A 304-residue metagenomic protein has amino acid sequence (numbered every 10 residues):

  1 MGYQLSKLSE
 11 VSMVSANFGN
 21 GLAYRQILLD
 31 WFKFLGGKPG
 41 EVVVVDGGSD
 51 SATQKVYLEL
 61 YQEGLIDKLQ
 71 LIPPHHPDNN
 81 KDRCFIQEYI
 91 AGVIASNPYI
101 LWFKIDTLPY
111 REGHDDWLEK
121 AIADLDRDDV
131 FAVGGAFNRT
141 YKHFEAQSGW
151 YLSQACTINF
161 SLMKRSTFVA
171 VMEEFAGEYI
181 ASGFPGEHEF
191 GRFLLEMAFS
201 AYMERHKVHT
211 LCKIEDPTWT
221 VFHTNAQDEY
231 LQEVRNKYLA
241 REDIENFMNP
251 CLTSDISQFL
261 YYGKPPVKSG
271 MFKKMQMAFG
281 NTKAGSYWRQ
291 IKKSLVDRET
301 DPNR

Functional and structural regions predicted by a protein language model:
M1-D30: N-proximal low-complexity "stem/linker" segments adjacent to membrane-targeting elements
L8, A95-P98, R127: Active-site acidic short loop of glycosyltransferases
Q26-G40: Short, acidic, metal-binding catalytic loop of nucleotide-sugar glycosyltransferases
L28-F32, T53-L65, G149, A198-M203: Short, aromatic/basic amphipathic alpha-helical patches
V44-S96: Active-site-proximal specificity loops/subdomain of glycosyltransferases
N97-L108: Short beta-strand-to-loop acidic/aromatic patch adjacent to the donor-nucleotide binding site
L108-H188, R192, M197-A201: Conserved catalytic core of nucleotide-sugar-dependent glycosyltransferases
E174-R304: C-terminal catalytic/acceptor-binding lobe
